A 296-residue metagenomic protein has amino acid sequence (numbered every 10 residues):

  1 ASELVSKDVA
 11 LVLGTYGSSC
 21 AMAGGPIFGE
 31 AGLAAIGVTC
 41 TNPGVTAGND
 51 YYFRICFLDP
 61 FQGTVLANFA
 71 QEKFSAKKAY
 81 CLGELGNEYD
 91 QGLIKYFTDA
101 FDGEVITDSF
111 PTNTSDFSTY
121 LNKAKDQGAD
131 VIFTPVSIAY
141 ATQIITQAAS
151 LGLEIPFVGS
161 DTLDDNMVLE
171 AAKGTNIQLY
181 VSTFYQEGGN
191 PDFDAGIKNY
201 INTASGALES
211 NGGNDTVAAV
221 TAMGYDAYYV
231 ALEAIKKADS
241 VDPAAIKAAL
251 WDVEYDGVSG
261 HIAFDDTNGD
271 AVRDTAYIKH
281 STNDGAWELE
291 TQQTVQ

Functional and structural regions predicted by a protein language model:
A1-T46, S109-F117, Y140-T142, V272: Beta-alpha junction/loop-to-helix N-cap segments that form part of ligand/metal-binding clefts
S2-A10, G25-L33, N68-A76, T98-D102 (+6 more regions): Sec-exported extracytoplasmic/periplasmic mature domains
L4-Y16, I36-V38, K78-G83, G128-I138 (+3 more regions): Periplasmic-binding protein-like
I27-A31, L93-E187: Extracellular/periplasmic bilobed ligand-binding domains
A31-N68, V181-Q186: Extracellular glycoside hydrolase catalytic/binding regions
Y52-T112, D130-V131: An alpha-beta-alpha
I145-Y225, H280-V295: Extracellular/periplasmic periplasmic-binding protein-like sensory domains
S205-A222, V230-A286: Segments of small-molecule ligand-sensing domains
